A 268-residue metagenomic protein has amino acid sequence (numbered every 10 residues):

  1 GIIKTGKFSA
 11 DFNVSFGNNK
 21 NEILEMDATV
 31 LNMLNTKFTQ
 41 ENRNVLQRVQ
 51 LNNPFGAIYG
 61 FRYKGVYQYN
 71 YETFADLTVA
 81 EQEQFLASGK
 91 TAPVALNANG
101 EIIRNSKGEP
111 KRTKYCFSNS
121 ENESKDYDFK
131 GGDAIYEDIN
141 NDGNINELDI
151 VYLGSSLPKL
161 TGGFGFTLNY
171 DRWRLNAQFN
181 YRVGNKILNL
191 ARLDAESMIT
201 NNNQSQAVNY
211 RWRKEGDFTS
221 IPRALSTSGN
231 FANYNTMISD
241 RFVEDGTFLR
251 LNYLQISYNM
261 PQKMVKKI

Functional and structural regions predicted by a protein language model:
G1, N13-S15, R62, G165-T167 (+1 more regions): Outer-membrane beta-barrel architecture
I3-G154: Conserved small-residue
K4-F8, K20, D171-R172, Q262-K266: Short coil turns and loop connectors of transmembrane beta-barrels in diderm outer membranes and organellar homologs
F8, P158-G162, T247-N252: Residues that define the transmembrane beta-barrel architecture of outer-membrane proteins
A10-F12, F164, Y170, L175-A177 (+1 more regions): Transmembrane beta-strands of outer-membrane beta-barrel proteins
F16-E22, Y170-R172, Y181-N185, Y253 (+1 more regions): Transmembrane beta-strands of outer-membrane beta-barrel pores
E109-K111, S124-D133, E137, R182-I268: Extracytoplasmic gating/loop element in the C-terminal half of outer-membrane beta-barrel translocons and assembly
V151-S155, F242-D245: Outer-membrane beta-barrel domain signature
